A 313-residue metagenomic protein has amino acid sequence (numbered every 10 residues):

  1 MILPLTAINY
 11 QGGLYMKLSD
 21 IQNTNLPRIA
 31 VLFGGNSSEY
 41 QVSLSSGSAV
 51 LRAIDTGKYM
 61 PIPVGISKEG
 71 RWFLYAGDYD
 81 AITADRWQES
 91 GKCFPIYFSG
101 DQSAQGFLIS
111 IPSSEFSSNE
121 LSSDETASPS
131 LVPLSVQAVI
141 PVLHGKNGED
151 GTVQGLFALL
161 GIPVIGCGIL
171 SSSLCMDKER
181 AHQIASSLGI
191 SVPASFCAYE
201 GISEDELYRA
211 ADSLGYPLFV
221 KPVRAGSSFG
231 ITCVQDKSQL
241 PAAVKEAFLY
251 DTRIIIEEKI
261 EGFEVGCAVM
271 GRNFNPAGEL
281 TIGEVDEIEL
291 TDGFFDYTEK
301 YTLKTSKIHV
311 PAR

Functional and structural regions predicted by a protein language model:
M1-I2, I8: Short hydrophobic transmembrane-like helices used for membrane targeting/insertion
I8-I165, I169-L170, L174-R180, S187 (+1 more regions): ATP-binding N-terminal substructure of ATP-dependent carboxylate-amine bond-forming enzymes
P61, P163-V164, V192, L218 (+1 more regions): Hydrophobic beta-strand scaffold residues
I184-S191, E246: Basic phosphate/pyrophosphate-binding loop/patch that engages nucleotide-derived ligands
A185, A211-I231, T252-E261: ATP-grasp fold ATP-binding core
Q235-R313: Phosphate-binding site of ATP-dependent enzymes
